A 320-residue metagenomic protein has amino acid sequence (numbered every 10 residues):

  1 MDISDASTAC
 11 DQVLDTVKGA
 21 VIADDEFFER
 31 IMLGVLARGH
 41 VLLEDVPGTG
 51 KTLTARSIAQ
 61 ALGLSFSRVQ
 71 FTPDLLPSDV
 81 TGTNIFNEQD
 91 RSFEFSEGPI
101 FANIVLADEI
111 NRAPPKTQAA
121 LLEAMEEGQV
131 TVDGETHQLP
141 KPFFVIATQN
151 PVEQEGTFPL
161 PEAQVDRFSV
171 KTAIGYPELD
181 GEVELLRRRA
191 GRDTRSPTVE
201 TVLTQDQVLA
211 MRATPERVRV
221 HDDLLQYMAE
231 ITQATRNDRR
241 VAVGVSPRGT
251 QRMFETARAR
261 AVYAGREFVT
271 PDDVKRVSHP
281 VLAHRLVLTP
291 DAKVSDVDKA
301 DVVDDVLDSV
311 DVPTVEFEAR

Functional and structural regions predicted by a protein language model:
I3-S7, T157, I174-V245, R266 (+2 more regions): Conserved C-terminal "switch" segment of AAA+ ATPases
S4-V41, V46: Pre-Walker A (pre-P-loop) alpha-helix and adjacent loop at the N terminus of AAA/AAA+ ATPase modules, a conserved
I31-M32, F86-L106, E135: Conserved alpha-helical scaffold flanking the Walker A/P-loop in AAA+ ATPase domains
V35-P73, P77, F86: Walker A/P-loop
D45, D108-E109, A120: Walker B catalytic acidic pair
V46, V80, T148: P-loop (Walker A) phosphate-binding loop of NTP-binding proteins
N87-S92, E127-L203, V208-E216, R258-Y263: Canonical AAA+ ATPase core
N237-R320: C-terminal engagement/docking regions of AAA+ P-loop ATPases
